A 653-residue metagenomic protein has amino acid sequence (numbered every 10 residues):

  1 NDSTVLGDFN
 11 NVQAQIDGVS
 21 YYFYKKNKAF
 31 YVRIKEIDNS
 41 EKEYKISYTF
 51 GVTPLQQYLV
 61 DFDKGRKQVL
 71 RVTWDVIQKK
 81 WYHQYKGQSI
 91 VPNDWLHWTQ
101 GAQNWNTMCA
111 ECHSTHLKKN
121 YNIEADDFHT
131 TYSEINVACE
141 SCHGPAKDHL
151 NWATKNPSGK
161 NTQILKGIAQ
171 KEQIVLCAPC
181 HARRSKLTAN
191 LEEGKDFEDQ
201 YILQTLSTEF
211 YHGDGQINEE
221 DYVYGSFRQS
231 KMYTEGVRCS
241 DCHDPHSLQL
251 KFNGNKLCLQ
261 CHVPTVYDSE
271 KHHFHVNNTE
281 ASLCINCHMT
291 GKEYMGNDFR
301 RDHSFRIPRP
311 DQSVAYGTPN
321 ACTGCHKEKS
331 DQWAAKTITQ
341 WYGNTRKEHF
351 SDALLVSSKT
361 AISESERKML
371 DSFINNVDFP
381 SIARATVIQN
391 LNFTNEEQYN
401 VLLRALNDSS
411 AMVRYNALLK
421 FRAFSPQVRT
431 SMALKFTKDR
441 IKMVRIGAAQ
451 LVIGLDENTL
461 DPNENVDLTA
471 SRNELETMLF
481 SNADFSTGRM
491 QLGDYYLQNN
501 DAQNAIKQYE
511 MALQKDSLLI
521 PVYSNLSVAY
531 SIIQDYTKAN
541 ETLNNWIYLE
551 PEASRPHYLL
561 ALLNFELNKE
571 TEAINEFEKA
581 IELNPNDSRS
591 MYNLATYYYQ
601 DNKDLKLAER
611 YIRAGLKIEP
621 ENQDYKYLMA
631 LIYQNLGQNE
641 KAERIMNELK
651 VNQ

Functional and structural regions predicted by a protein language model:
N1-G51, Q57-F62, V69-R71, K79-W95 (+2 more regions): Primarily the internal scaffold of c-type cytochrome electron-transfer domains, especially repeated/multiheme c-type
S363-I374, N395-N407, S425-T437, T459-E476 (+1 more regions): Amphipathic alpha-helical scaffolding segments comprising HEAT/armadillo-like alpha-solenoid repeats
S381, A411-R414, K442, S486-T487 (+5 more regions): Helix-start (N-cap) detector for alpha-helical repeat units in TPR-like alpha-solenoids, especially tetratricopeptide
T394, F424, D439-R440, S481 (+5 more regions): Structural marker of alpha-solenoid helical repeat scaffolds
N416, K420, G447, L451 (+5 more regions): Canonical tetratricopeptide repeat
A423, G454, Q498, I532-I533 (+3 more regions): Register position in tetratricopeptide repeats
T477-M478, M511-A512, N545-W546, K579-A580 (+2 more regions): Canonical positions in the second alpha-helix
